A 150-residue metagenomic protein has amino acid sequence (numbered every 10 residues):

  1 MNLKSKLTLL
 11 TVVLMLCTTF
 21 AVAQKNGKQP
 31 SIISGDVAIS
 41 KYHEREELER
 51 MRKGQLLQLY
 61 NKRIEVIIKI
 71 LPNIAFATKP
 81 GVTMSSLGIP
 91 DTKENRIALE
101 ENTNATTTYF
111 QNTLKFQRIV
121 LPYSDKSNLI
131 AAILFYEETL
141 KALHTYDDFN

Functional and structural regions predicted by a protein language model:
M1-Q29: Bacterial Sec-dependent N-terminal signal peptides
C17, F76, G81-T83, P122 (+1 more regions): Generic preference for flexible, low-structure residues
V22-P72, F76, N150: Immediate post-signal-peptide N-terminus of mature secreted/exported proteins
S34, A38, R45, R52 (+4 more regions): A generic structural signal for ordered alpha-helices
R52-R63, D91-E94, A98, L121-S124 (+1 more regions): Non-transmembrane, amphipathic alpha-helical segments
N61-I64, I68, T103, I133 (+1 more regions): Generic structural concept
I68-K115: Mid-chain, structured segments of secreted extracytoplasmic proteins
Y109-N150: C-terminal amphipathic alpha-helix
